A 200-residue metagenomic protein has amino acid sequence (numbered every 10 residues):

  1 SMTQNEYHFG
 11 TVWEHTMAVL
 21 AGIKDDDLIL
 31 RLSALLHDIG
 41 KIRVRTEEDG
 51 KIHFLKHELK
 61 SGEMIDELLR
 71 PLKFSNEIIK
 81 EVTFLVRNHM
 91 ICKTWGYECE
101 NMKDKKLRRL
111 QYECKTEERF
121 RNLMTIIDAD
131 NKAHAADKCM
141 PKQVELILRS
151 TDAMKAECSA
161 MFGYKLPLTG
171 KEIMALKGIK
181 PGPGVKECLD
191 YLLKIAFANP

Functional and structural regions predicted by a protein language model:
Q4: Flexible loop/N-cap segments at domain edges
T11, M17-C139: Divalent metal-dependent catalytic cores for phosphoryl transfer on phosphate-bearing substrates
E67-P71, K132-P200: Charged substrate- and nucleic-acid-binding regions of tRNA-handling and nucleotidyl-transfer enzymes, centered on
